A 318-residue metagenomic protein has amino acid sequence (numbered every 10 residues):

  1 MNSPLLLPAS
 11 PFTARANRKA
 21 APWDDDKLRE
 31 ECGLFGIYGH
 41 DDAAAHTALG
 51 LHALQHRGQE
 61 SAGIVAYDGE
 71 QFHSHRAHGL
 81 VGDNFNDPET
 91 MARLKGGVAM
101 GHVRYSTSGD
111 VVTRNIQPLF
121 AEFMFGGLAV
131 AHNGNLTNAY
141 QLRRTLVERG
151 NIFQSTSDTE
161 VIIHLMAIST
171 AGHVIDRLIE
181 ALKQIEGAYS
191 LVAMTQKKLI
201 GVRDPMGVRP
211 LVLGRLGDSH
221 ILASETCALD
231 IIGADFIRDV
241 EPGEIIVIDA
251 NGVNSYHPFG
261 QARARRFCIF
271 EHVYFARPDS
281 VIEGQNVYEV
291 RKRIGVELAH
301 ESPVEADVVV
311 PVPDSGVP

Functional and structural regions predicted by a protein language model:
N2-P242, V247-P313: Conserved short alpha-helical segments that host acidic/polar catalytic motifs at enzyme active sites
V317-P318: Carboxylate/His-rich catalytic cores and anion/metal-binding grooves
